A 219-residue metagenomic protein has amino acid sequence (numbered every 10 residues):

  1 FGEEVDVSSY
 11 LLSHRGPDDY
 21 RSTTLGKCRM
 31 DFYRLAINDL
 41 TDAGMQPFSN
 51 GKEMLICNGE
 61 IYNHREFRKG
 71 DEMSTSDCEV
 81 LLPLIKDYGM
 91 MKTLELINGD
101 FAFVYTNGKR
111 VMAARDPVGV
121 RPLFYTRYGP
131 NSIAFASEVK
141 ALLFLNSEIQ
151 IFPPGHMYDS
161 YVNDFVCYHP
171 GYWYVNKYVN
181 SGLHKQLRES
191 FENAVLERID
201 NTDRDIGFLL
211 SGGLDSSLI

Functional and structural regions predicted by a protein language model:
F1-I219: Cysteine-centered catalytic environments shared across enzyme families
